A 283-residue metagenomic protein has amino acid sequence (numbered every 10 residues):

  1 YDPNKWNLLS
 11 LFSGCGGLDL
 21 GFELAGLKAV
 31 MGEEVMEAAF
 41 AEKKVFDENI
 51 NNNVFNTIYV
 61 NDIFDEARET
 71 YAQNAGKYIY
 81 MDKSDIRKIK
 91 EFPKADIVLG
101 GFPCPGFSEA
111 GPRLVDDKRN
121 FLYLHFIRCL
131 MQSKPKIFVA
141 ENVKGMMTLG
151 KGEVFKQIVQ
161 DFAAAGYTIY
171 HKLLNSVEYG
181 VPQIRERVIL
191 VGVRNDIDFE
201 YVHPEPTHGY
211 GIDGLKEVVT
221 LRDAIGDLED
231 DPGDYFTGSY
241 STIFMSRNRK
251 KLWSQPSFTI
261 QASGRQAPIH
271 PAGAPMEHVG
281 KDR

Functional and structural regions predicted by a protein language model:
Y1-K134, K144-T148, E153-K156: Core alpha/beta nucleotide-donor-binding catalytic domains of modification enzymes
G14, R87-P93, I225, P275 (+1 more regions): A composition-driven signal for long, intrinsically disordered, charge-rich low-complexity tracts
L27, A39, D227-E229, A262: Extended hydrophobic/Leu-rich segments
N61-D62, E141, A262-S263: Short His-Asn-centered micro-motif
Y71, F199-V202, H270: Short acidic, gly/pro-rich beta-turn/loop elements at beta-sheet edges and active-site/ligand-binding grooves
K88-I97, F107-T259: Class I S-adenosyl-L-methionine
F102-P105, N195-D196, R265: Short glycine-rich anion-binding loops that position phosphate/pyrophosphate groups of nucleotides and phosphorylated
T242-R283: Internal helical hairpin/lid segments
